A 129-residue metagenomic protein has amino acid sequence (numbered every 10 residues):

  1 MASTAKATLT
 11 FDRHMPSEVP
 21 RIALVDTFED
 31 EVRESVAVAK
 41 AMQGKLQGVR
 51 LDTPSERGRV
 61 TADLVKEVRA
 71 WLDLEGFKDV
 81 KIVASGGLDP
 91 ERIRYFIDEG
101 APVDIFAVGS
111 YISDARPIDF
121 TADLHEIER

Functional and structural regions predicted by a protein language model:
M1-E75, P90-R92: Buried, small/hydrophobic-residue-enriched core segments of structured protein domains
R59-V80, S85-R129: Gly/Ser/Thr/Ala-enriched C-terminal appendages of enzymes
